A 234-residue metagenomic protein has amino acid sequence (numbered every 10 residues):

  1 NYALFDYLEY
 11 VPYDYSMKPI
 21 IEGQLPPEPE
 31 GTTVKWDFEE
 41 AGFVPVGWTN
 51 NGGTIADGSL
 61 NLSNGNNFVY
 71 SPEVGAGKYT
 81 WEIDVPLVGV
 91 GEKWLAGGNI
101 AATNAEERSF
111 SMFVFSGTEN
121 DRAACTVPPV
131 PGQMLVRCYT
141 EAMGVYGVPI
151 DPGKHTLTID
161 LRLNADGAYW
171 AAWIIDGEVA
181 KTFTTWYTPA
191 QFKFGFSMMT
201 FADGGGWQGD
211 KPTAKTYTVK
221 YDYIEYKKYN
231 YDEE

Functional and structural regions predicted by a protein language model:
N1, F183-D222: Flexible glycan-contacting loops in extracellular carbohydrate-active proteins
D6-L8, D14-G47, D232-E234: Extracellular carbohydrate-recognition regions
D6-Y10, V219-Y229: Extracellular beta-strand elements of beta-rich domains used for carbohydrate recognition/degradation or cell-matrix
E40-G65, D121: Extracellular glycan-recognition surfaces and repeat-rich motifs
L60-M134, K228: Secretory/extracellular carbohydrate-interaction modules and structurally similar beta-sandwich "look-alikes"
W81-I83, G153-N164, A171-W173: Short tryptophan-centered beta-strand motifs in secreted/extracellular beta-sheet-rich domains of glycan-recognition
M134-T156: Short, aromatic/His-centered strand-loop micro-motif at the edge of beta-sheets
I174-E178: Short strand-turn-strand beta-turns centered on an Asx-Gly dipeptide
